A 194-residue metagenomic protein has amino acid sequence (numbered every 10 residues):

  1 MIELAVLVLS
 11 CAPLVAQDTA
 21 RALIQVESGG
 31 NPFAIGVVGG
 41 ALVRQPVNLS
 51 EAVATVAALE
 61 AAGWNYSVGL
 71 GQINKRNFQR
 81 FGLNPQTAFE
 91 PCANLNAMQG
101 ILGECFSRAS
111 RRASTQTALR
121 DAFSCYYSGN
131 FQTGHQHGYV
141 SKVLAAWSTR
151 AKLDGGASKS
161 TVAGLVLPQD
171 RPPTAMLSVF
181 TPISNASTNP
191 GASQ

Functional and structural regions predicted by a protein language model:
I2-A12, D18, G29-P32, L42 (+3 more regions): Non-catalytic cell-wall polysaccharide-engagement segments
V37-A41: Short Gly/aromatic-enriched secondary-structure transition segments
